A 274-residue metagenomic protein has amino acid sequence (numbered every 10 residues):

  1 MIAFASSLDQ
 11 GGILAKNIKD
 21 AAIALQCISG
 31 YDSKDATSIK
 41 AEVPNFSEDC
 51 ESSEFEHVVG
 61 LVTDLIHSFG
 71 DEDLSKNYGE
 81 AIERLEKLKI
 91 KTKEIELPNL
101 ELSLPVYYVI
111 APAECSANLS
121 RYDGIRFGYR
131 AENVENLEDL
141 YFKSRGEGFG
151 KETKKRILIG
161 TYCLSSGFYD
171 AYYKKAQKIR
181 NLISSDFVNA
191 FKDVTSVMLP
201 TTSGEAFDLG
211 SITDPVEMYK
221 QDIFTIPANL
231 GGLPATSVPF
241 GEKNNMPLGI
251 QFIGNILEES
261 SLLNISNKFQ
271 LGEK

Functional and structural regions predicted by a protein language model:
M1-F69, G79-K91, L158-S185, L230-K274: Structural helix-boundary/capping segments
M1-G11, D64, A113, L199-V216: Short glycine/serine-rich loop/turn segments
G70-D71, L104, Y169, F207-G210 (+1 more regions): Short glycine-/acidic-enriched loop or helix-start segments at secondary-structure transitions that form or flank
L88-Y107, S203, E242: Short connector loops at secondary-structure junctions
L100, D123-L230: Serine-dependent amide/ester hydrolase catalytic core
P105-E114, R156-L164: Short, hydrophobic/amphipathic alpha-helical patches that form generic packing surfaces within helical domains
V106-P112, D214-P215, Q251-I253: Short low-complexity, flexible loop/linker segments enriched in glycine and/or proline with clustered acidic
